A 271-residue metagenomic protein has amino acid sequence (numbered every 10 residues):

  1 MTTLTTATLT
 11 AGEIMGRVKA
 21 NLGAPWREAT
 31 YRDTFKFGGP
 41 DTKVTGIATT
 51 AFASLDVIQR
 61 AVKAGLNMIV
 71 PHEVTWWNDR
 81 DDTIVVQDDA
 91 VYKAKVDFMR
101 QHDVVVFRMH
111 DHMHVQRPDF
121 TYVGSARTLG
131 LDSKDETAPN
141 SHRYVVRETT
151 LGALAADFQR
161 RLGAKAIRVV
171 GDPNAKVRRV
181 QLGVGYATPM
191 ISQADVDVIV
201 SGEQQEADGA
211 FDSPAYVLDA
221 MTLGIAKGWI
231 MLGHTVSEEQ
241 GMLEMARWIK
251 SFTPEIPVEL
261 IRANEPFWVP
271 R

Functional and structural regions predicted by a protein language model:
M1-R271: Hydrophobic structural segments
